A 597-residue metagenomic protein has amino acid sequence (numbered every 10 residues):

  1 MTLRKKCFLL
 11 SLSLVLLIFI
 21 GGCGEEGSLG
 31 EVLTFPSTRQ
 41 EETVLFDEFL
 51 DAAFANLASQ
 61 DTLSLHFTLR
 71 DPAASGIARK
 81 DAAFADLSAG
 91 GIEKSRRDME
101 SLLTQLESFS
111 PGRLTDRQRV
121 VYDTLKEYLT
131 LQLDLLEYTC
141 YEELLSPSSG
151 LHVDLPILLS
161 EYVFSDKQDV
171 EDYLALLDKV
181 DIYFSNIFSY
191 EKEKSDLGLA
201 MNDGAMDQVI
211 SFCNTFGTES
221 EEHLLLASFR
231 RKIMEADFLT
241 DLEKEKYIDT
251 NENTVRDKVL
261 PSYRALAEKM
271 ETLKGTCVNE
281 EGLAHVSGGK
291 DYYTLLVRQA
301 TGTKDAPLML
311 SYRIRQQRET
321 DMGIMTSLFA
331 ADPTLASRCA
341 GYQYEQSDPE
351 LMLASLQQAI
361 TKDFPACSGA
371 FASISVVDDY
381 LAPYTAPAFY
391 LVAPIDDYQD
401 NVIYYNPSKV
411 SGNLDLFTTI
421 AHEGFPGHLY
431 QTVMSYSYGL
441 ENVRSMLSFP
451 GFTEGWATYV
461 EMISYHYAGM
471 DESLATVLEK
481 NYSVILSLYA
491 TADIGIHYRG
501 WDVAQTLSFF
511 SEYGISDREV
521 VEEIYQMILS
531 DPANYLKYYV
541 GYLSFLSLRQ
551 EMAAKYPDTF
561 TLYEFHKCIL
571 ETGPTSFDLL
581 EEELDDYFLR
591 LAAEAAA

Functional and structural regions predicted by a protein language model:
M1-L3: N-terminal secretory signal peptides that target proteins for export/translocation
K6-V15: Sec-dependent N-terminal signal peptides
L10, E25-E26: General secretory precursor processing signal
L14-L17, E31: Detector for intrinsically disordered, low-structure N-terminal pre-sequences
I18-G22: C-terminal motif of bacterial Sec signal peptides marking the signal peptidase cleavage site
G27-A597: N-terminal maturation segment of proteins
